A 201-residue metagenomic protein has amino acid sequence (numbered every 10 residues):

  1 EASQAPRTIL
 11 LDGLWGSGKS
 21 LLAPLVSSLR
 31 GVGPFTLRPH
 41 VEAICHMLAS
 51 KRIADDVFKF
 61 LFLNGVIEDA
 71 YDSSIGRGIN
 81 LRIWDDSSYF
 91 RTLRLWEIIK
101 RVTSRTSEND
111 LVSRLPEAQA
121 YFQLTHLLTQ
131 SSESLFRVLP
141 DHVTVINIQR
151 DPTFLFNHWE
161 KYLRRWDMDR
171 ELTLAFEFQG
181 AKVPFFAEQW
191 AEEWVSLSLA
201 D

Functional and structural regions predicted by a protein language model:
E1-T8: Extreme N-terminal, non-catalytic leader segments that precede Walker-type/kinase nucleotide-binding cores
L11: Hydrophobic anchor at the beta1->P-loop junction of P-loop NTPases
L14: P-loop (Walker A) phosphate-binding loop of NTP-binding proteins
K19-G33: A conserved segment at the C-terminal end of the G1
L22, E108-V112, S131-F136: Catalytic micro-motifs at enzyme active sites that drive phosphoryl/nucleotidyl and oxygen chemistry
R30-P34, H142-V145: Catalytic donor-sugar/metal-binding loop of nucleotide-sugar-dependent glycosyltransferases
L37-Q123, L172: PAPS-dependent sulfation machinery
P116, Y121-F122, H126-D201: PAPS-dependent sulfotransferase catalytic domain
